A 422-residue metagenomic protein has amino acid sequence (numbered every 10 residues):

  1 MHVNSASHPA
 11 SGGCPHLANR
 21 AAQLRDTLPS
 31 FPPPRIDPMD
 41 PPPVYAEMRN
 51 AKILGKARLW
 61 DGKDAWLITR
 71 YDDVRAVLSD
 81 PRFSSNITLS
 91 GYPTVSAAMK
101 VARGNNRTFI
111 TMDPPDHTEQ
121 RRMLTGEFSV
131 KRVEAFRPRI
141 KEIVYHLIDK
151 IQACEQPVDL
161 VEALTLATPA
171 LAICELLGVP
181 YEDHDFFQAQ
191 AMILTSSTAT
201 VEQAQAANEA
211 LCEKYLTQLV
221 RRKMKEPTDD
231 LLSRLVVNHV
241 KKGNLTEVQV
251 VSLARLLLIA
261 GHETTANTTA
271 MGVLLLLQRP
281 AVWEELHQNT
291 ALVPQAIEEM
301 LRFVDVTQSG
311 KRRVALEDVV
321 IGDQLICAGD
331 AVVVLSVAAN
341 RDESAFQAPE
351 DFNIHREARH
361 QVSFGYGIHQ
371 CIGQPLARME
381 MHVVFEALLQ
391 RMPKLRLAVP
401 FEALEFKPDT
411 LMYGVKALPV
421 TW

Functional and structural regions predicted by a protein language model:
M1-W422: Cytochrome P450
